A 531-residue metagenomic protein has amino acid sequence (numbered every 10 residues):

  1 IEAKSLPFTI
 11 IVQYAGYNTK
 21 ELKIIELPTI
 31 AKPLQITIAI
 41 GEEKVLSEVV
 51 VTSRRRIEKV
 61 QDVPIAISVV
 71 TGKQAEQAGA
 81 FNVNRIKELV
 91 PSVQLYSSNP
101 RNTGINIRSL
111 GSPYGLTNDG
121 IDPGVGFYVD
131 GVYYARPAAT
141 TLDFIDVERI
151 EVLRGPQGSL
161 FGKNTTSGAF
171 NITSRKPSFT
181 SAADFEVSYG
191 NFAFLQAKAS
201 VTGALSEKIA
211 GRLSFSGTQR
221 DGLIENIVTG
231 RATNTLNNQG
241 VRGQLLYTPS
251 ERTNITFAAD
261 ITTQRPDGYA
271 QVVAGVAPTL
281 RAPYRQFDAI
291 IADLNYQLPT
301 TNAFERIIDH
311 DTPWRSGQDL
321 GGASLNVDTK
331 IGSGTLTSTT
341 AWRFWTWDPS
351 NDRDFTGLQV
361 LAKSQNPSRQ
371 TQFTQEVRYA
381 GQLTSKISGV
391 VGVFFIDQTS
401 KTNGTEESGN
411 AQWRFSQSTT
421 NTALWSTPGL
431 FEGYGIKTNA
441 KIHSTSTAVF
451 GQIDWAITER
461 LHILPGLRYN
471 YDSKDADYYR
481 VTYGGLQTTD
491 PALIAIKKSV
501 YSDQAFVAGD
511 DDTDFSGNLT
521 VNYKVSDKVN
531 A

Functional and structural regions predicted by a protein language model:
E2, L116-P156: Short acidic/polar hinge/loop motifs at secondary-structure boundaries that mediate gating or recognition
T9-N18, L27-E76: Short, acidic, small-residue-rich periplasmic hinge/interaction motif at the N-terminus of Gram-negative outer-membrane
R55, V63-E88, I107-R108, G115 (+4 more regions): Short, polar/charged loop or turn motifs at beta-strand boundaries
I67, A75, I86-K87, I150-G155 (+3 more regions): Non-catalytic regulatory/gating segments with a bias toward low-complexity or hydrophobic composition
D122-G124, R136, I145-E148, S159-I227 (+5 more regions): Outer-membrane beta-barrel translocator/receptor signature
N171, F179-T180, S188, A204-P299 (+7 more regions): Periplasmic-side early beta-strands and strand-to-turn transitions of outer-membrane beta-barrels
F185-Y189, L213-Q219, F257-I261, T340-W342 (+3 more regions): Transmembrane beta-barrel strands of outer-membrane/channel proteins
L246-S250, Y379-Q382, S388, F394-I396 (+1 more regions): Structural signature of Gram-negative outer-membrane beta-barrels, strongest in the C-terminal barrel of TonB-dependent
